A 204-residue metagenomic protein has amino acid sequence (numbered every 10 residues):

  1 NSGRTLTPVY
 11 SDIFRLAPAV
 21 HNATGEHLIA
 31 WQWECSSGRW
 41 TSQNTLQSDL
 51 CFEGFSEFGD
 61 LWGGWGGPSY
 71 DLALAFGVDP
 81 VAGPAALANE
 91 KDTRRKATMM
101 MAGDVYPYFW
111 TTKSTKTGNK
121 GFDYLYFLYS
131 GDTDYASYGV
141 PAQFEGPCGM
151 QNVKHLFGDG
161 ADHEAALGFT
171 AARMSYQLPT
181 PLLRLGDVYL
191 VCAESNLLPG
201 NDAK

Functional and structural regions predicted by a protein language model:
N1-G3, I29, R95-M100, P179-K204: Extended, hydrophobic/aromatic-rich amphipathic alpha-helical segments that build helical scaffolds
N1-T133: An aromatic- and glycine-enriched ligand-binding surface/loop that stacks and positions planar moieties
C35, C51, C148, H155-G158 (+1 more regions): Generic recognition of cysteine residues
F127-R184: Active-site beta-strand/loop architecture of penicillin-binding DD-peptidases
